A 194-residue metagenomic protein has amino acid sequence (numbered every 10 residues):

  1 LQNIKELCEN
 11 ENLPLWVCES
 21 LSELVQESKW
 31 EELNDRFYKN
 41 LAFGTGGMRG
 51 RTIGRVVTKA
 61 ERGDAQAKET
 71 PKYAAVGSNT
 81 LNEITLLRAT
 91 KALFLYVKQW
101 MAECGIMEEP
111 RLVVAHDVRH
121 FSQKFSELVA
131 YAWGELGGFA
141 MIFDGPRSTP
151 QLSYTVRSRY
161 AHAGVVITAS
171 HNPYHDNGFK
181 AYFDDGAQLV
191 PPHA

Functional and structural regions predicted by a protein language model:
L1-A194: Non-catalytic beta/alpha edge segments that cap or flank active sites
